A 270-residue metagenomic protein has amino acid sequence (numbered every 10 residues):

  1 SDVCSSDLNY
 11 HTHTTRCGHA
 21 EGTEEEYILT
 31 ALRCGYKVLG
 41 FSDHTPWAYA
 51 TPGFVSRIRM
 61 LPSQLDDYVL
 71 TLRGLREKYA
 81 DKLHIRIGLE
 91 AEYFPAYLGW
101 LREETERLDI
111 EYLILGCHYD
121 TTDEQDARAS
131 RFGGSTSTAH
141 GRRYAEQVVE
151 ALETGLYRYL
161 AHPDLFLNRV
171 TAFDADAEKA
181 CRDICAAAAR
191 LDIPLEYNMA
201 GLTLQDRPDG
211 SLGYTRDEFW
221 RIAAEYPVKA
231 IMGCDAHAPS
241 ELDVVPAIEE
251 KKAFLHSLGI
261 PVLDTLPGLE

Functional and structural regions predicted by a protein language model:
S1-S5: Short, small-residue-biased leader/transition segments that mark boundaries at the very start of proteins
S6-R142: A metal-dependent hydrolase metal-coordination microenvironment
S6-T14, E24-L29, G35, L167-N168 (+1 more regions): Charged catalytic cores and adjacent phosphate/nucleic-acid-binding surfaces used for phosphate/nucleic-acid chemistry
E21, P46-Y49, Y112-L204, D209: Divalent metal-binding pocket/active-site signature
L32-R33, L72-K82, L101-E111, E150-L156 (+2 more regions): Acidic (Asp/Glu)-rich catalytic clusters
L65, V69, G141-A145, C181 (+2 more regions): A structural signal for well-ordered alpha-helical scaffolds and beta->alpha junctions
L75, Q147, F254: Residues that form generic nucleotide/phosphate-binding pockets
L83, Y112, Y159, G259-L263: Secondary-structure boundary/capping signal
